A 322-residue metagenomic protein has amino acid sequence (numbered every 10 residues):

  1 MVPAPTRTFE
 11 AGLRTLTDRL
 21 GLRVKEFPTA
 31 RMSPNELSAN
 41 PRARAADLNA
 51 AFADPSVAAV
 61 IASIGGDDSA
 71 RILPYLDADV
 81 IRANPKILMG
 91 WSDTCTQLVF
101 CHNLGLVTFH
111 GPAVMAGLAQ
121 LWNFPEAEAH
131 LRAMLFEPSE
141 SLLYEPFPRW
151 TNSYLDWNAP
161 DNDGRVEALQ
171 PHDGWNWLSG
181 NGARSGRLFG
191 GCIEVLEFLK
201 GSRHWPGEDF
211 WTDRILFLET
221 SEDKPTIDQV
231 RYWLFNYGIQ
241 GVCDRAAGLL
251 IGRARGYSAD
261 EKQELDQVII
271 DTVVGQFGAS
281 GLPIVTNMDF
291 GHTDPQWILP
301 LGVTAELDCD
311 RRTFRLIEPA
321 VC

Functional and structural regions predicted by a protein language model:
M1-L20, W175-C192, L196: A short, flexible N-terminal coil/short beta segment enriched in small residues
M1-S56: ATP/NTP phosphate-donor binding region
L76-N103, V107-A116: Short, acidic/small-residue loops that bind anionic groups at enzyme active sites
I81-I87, L106, A246-A247, F277-P283: A short helix->loop->beta-strand "cap" motif at the edges of active sites that frequently abuts
F109-I193: Conserved anion/nucleotide-ligand pocket segment
Q170-D173, W177, L188-L216: Glycine-rich, aromatic-lined ligand/substrate-binding cores of catalytic and carbohydrate-binding domains
L199-L265: Internal helical hairpin/lid segments
I251-C322: ATP/nucleoside-binding phosphotransfer catalytic cores, i.e., glycine-rich phosphate-binding loops
